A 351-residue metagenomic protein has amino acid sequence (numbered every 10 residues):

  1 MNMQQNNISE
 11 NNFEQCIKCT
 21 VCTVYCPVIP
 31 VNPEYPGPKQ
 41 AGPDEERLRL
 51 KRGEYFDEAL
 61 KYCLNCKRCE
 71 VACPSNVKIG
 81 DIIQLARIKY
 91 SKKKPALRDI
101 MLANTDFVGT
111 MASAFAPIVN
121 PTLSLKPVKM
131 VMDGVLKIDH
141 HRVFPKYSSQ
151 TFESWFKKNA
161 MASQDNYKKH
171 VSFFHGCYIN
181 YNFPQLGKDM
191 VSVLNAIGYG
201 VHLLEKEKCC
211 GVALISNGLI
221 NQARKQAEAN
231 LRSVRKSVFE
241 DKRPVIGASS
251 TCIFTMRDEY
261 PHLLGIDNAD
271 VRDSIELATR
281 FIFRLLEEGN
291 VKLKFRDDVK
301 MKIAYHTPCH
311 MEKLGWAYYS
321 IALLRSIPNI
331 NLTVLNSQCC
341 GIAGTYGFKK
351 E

Functional and structural regions predicted by a protein language model:
M1-F13, R49-L60, N195-G198, R325-N329: Short, intrinsically disordered, charge-biased short linear motifs at domain edges
M1-Q5, V28-E58, N76-A103: Non-heme iron-sulfur electron-transfer modules
Q4-I8, N65, K225-Q226: Short, glycine/acidic-rich beta->alpha junctions
E10-I29, Y55-V77, G109, Y181 (+2 more regions): Cysteine-centered iron-sulfur cluster-binding motifs in ferredoxin-type domains/subunits of redox enzymes
C19-Y25, I29-N32, C66, K89 (+3 more regions): Generic N-terminal helix/loop capping motif
Y25, E34, W155-K158: Short acidic/polar alpha-helix capping motifs at helix-coil junctions
I79-E351: Iron-sulfur cluster-binding electron-transfer modules in prokaryotic oxidoreductases
